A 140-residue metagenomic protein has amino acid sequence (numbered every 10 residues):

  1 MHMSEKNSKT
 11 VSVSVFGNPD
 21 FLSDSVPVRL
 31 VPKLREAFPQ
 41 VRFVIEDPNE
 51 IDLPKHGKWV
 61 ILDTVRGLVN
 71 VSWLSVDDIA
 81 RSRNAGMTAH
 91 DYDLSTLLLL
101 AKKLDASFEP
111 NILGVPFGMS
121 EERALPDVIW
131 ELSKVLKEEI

Functional and structural regions predicted by a protein language model:
M1-I140: N-terminal catalytic or cofactor-binding beta/alpha core of small enzyme domains
